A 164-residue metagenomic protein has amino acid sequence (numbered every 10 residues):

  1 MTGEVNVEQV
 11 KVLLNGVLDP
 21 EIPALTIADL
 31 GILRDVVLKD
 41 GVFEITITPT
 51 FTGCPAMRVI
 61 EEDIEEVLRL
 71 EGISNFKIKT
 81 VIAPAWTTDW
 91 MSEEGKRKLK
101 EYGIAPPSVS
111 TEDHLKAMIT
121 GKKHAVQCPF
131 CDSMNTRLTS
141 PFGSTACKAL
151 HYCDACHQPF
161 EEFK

Functional and structural regions predicted by a protein language model:
M1-K164: Domain-level signature for proteins that mediate thiol-based redox and metal-cofactor handling
